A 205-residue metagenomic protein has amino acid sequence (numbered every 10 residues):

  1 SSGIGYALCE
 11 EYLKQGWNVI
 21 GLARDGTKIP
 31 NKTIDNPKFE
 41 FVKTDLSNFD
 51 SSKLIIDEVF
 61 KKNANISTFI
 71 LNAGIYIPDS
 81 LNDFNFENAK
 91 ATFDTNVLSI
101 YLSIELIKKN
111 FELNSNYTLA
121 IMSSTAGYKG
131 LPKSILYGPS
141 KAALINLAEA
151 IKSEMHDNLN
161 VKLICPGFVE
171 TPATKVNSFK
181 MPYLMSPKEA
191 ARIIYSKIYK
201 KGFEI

Functional and structural regions predicted by a protein language model:
S1-N18: Canonical Rossmann dinucleotide-binding motif of NAD(H)/NADP(H)-dependent dehydrogenases/reductases, specifically
N72-I77: Conserved NAD(P)H cofactor-binding loop of Rossmann-fold oxidoreductase domains
S80-L81, N85-F93: Substrate-binding pocket helix/loop in short-chain dehydrogenase/reductase
N82, K129-I135: Active-site loop immediately N-terminal to the catalytic Tyr-X3-Lys motif of short-chain dehydrogenase/reductase
I104, S140: Active-site helix of classical SDR
S124: Residue(s) in the substrate-gating loop at a strand-loop-helix junction that position the organic substrate next
L163-I164, F179-I205: C-terminal helical subdomain
